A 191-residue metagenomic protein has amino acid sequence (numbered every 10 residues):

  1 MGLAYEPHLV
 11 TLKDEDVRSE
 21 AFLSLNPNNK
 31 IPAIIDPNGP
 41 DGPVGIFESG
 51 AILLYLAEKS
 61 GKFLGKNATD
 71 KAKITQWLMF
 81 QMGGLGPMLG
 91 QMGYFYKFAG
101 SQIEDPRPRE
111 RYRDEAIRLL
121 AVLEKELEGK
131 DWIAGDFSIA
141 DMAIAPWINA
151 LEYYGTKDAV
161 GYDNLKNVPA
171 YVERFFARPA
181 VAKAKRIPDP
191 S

Functional and structural regions predicted by a protein language model:
M1-E110, E124, I133: GST-like domain detector, emphasizing the conserved glutathione-binding G-site in the N-terminal thioredoxin-like
T11, I139, P188: Short, solvent-exposed turn/loop segments enriched in Gly/Ser/Thr/Pro and often Arg
S24, A177, R186: Phosphate-coordinating loops and pocket residues in cytosolic domains that bind phosphorylated ligands
A51, P179-A180: Alpha-helix/helix-capping structural signal
A57, W147-I148, K185: Active-site-flanking alpha-helical
Q81-A177: GST-like fold's C-terminal all-alpha helical module
V181-S191: C-terminal helix/juxtamembrane-tail motif
